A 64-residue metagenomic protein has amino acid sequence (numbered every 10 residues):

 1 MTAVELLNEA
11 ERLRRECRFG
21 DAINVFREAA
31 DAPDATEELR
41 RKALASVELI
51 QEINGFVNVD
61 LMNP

Functional and structural regions predicted by a protein language model:
A32-D34, N54: Alpha-helical junction/boundary sensor with strong preference for TPR arrays
A45-P64: Alpha-helical linker/edge segments of TPR/alpha-solenoid repeat scaffolds and analogous pre-/post-domain helices
